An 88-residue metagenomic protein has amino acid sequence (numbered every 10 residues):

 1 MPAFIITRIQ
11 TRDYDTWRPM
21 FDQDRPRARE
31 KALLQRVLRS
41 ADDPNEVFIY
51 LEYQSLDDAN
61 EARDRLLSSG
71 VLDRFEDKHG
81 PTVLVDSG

Functional and structural regions predicted by a protein language model:
M1-S69, R74-G88: Short S/T/G/P-rich N-terminal loop/turn motif that feeds into the first structured element of a domain
